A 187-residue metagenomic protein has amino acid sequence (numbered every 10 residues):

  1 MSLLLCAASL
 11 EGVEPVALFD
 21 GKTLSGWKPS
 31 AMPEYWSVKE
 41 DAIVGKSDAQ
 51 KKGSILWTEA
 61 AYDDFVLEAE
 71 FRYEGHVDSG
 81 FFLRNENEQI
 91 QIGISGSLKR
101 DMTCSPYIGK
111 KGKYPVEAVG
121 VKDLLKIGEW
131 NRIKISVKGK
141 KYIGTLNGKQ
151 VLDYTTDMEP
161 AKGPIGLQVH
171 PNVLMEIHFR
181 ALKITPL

Functional and structural regions predicted by a protein language model:
M1-A7: Bacterial N-terminal signal peptides
L10-L187: Carbohydrate-interacting regions of secretory-pathway proteins
